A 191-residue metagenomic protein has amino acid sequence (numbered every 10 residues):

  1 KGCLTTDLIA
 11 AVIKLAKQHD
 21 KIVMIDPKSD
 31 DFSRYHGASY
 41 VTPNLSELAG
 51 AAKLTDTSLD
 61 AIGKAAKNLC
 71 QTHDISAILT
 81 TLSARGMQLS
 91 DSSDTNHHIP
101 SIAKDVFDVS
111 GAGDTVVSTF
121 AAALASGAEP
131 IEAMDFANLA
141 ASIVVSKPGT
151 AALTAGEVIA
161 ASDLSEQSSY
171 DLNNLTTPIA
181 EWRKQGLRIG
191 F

Functional and structural regions predicted by a protein language model:
K1-D105, A125-P130, M134-I189: Ribokinase/PfkB-type carbohydrate-kinase core domain
S101-F120: Short glycine/threonine-rich catalytic loop with a Thr-x-Gly-x-Asp
